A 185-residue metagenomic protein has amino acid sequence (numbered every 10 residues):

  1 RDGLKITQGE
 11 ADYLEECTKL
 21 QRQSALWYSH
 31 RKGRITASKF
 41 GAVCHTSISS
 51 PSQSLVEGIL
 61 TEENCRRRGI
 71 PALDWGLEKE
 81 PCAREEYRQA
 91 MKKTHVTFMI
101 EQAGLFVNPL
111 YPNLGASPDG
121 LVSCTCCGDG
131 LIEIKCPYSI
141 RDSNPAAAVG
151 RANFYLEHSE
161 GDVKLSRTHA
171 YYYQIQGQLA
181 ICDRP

Functional and structural regions predicted by a protein language model:
R1-E86, A90-T94, R141-L165: Charged, glycine-rich intrinsically disordered N-terminal tails and low-complexity linkers that flank
C82, D119, Y173-G177: Short amphipathic alpha-helical face segments that pack within enzyme cores and frequently flank/anchor catalytic
Y87, P118-V122, C126-S143, R151-E157 (+1 more regions): Conserved catalytic cores of phosphodiester-cleaving nucleases, focusing on short active-site segments
R88-N113, P118-L121, G130: A short acidic/basic microdomain associated with nuclease active sites
K93, T97, C126, I181-R184: Short amphipathic alpha-helical interaction elements and helix-loop-helix interfaces that mediate dimerization
D162-P185: C-terminal folded domains that constitute the principal catalytic or ligand-binding module of multi-domain proteins
